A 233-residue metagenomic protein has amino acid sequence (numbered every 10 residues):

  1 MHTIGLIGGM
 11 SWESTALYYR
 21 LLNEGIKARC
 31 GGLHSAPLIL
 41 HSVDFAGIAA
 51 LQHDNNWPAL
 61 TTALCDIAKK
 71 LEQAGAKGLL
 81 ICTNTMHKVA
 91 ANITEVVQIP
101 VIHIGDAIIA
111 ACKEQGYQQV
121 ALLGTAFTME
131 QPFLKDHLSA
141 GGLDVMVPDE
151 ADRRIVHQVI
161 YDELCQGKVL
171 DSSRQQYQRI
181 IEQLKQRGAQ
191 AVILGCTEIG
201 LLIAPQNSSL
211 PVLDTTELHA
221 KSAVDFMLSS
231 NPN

Functional and structural regions predicted by a protein language model:
M1-N233: Non-catalytic structural scaffold of enzyme domains
